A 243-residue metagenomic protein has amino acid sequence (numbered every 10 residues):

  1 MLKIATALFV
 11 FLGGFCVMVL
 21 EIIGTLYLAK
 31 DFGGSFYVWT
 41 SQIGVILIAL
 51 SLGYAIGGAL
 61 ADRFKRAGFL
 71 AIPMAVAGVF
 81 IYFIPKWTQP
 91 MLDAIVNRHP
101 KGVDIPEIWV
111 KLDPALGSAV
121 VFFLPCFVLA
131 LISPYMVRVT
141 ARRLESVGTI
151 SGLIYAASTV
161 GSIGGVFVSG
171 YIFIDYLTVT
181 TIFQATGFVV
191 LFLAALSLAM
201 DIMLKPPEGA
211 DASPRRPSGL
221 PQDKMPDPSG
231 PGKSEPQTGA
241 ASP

Functional and structural regions predicted by a protein language model:
M1-P243: Alpha-helical transmembrane segments of multi-pass membrane proteins
